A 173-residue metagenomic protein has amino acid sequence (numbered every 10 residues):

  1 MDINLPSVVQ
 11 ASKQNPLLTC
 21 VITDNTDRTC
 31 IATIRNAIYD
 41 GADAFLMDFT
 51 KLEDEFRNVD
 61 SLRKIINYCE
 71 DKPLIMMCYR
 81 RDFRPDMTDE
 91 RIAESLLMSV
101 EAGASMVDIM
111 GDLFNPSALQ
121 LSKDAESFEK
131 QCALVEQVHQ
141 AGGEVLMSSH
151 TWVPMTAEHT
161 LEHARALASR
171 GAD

Functional and structural regions predicted by a protein language model:
D2-Q137, V153-A157: Active-site beta->alpha loop and helix N-cap motifs at the rims of alpha/beta catalytic domains
C69-E70, G142, G171: A structural signal for short coil/turn segments at secondary-structure junctions
L74, V145-L146: Hydrophobic beta-strand scaffold residues
V138-E144: A short "linker-to-beta-strand initiation" element
S148-D173: Active-site rim beta-loop-alpha module in soluble metabolic enzymes
